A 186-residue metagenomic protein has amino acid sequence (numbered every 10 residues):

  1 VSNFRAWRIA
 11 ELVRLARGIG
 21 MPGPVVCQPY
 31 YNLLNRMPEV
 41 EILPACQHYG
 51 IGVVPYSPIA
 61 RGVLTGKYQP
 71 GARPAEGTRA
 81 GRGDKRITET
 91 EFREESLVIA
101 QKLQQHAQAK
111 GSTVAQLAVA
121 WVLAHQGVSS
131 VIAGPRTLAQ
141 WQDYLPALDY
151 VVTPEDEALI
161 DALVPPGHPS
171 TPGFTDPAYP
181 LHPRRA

Functional and structural regions predicted by a protein language model:
V1, S130-A133: Conserved SAM-binding loop
V1-E41, I51-G52: Glycine/proline-rich, positively charged, aromatic-decorated active-site loop/lid region on the catalytic face
R5, Y31-N35, S57-L64, W121 (+1 more regions): Glycine-rich beta-alpha junction loops
I9-L12, C46, W141-Y144: Hydrophobic packing residues within well-ordered alpha-helices of enzyme cores
A16-G23, A109-G111, V151-V152: Short helix-capping segments at alpha-helix termini
C27, C46, V53-Y56, L103 (+3 more regions): Conserved, mostly hydrophobic/aromatic
P38-T78, T113: Aromatic-lined glycan-binding groove of carbohydrate-active enzymes
A72, E76-A109, A124-V128, L138 (+1 more regions): Terminal-tail/helix-coil boundary detector
